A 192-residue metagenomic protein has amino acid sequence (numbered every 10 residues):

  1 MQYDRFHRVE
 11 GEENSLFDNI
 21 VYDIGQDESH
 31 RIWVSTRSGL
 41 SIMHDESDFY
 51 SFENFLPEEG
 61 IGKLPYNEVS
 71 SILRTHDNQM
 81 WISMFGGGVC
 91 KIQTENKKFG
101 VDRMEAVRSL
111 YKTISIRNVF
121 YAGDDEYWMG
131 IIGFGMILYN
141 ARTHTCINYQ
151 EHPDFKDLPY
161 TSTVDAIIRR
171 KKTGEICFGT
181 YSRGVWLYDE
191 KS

Functional and structural regions predicted by a protein language model:
M1-S192: Carboxylate-rich, polar loop motifs that coordinate divalent cations or form catalytic acidic clusters
